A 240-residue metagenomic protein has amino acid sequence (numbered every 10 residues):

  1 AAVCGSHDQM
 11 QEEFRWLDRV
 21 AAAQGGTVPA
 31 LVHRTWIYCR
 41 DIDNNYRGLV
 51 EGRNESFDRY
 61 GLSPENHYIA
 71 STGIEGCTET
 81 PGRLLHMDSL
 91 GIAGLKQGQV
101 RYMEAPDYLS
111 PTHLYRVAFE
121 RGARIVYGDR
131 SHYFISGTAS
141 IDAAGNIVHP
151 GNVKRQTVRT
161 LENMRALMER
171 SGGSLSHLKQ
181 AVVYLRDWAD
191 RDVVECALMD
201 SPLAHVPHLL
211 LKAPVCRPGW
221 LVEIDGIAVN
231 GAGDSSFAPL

Functional and structural regions predicted by a protein language model:
A1-L240: N-terminal presequence-like segments and the immediate start of the first folded domain
